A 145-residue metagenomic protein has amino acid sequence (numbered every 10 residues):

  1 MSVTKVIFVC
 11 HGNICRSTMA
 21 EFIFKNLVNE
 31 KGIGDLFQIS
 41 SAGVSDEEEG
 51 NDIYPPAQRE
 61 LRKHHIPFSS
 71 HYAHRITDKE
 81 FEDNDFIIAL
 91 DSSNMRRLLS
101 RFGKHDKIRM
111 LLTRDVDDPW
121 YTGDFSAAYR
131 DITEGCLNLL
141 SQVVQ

Functional and structural regions predicted by a protein language model:
S2-E82, S141-Q145: Conserved active-site segments centered on acidic
F86, L90-Q145: Phosphate-binding/catalytic loops
